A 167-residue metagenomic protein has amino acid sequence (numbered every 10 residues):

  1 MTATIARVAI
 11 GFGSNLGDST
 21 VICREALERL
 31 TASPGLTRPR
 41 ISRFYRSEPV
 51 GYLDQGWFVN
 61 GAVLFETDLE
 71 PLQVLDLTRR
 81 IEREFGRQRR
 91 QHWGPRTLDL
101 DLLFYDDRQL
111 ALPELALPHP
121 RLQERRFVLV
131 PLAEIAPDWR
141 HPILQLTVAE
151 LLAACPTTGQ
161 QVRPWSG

Functional and structural regions predicted by a protein language model:
T2-F12, L16-T97, D106-D107: Nucleotide and nucleotide-moiety/phosphate-recognizing core
V50-F58, L69-G167: Flexible, gly/pro- and Lys/Arg-enriched active-site loops
